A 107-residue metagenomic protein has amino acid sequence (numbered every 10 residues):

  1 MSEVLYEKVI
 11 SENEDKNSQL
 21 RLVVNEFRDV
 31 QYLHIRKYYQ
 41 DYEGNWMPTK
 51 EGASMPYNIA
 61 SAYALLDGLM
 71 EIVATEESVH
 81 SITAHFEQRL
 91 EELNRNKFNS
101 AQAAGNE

Functional and structural regions predicted by a protein language model:
M1-D15: Negatively charged, low-complexity tracts enriched in Asp/Glu with abundant Ser/Thr
S2, N17, A62-L66: Generic N-terminal initiation segments characterized by hydrophobic and/or small/turn-forming residues
Y6, Q19, E26, H34-I35 (+2 more regions): Intrinsically disordered, low-complexity sequence elements enriched in Ser/Thr/Gly/Pro
E12-K16, V24, R95-F98, G105: Intrinsic-disorder/low-complexity regions
L20-E51: A short, structured beta-strand/loop element
E51-E107: Mixed-charge, Lys/Arg-enriched low-complexity segments
